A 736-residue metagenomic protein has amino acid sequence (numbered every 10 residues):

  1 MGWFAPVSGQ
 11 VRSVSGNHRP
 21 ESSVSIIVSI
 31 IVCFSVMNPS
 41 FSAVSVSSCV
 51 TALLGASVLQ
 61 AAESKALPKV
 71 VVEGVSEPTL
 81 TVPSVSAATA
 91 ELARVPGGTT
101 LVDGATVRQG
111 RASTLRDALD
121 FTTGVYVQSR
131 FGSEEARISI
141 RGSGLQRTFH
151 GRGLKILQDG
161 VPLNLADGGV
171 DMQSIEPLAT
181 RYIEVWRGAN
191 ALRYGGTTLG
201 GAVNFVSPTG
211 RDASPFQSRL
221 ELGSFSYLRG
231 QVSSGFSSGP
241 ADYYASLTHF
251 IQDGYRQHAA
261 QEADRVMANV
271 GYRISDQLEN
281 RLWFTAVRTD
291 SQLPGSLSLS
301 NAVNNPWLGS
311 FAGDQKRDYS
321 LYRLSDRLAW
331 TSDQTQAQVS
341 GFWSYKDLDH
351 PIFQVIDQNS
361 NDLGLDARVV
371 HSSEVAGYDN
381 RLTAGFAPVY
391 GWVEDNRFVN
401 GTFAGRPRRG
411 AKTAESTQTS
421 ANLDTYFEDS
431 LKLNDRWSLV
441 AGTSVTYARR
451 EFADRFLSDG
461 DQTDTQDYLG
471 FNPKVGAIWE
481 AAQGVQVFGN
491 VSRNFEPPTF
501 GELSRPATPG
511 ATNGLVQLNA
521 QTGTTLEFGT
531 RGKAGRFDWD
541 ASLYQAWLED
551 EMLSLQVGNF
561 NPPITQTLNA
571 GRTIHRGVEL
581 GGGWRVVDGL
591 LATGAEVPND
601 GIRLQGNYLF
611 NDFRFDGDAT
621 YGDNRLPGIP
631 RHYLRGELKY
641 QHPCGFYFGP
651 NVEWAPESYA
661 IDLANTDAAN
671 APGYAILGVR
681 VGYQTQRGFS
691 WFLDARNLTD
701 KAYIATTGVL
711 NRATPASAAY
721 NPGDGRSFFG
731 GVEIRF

Functional and structural regions predicted by a protein language model:
A88, P96-T99, R116-V161: Extracytoplasmic beta-strand/coil segments of soluble accessory domains associated with Gram-negative outer-membrane
L145, L154, V161-R187: Short acidic/polar hinge/loop motifs at secondary-structure boundaries that mediate gating or recognition
P215, L222-I251, R256-P294, K316-W330 (+7 more regions): Transmembrane beta-barrel wall of Gram-negative outer-membrane proteins
S275, T285, V375-Y390, S416-L548 (+2 more regions): Structural signature of Gram-negative outer-membrane beta-barrels, strongest in the C-terminal barrel of TonB-dependent
L278-V287, R317-L457, L590: Face-selective signature of the C-terminal outer-membrane beta-barrel domain
R327-S332, Q336-D349, E480, Q486-S492 (+4 more regions): Membrane-embedded beta-barrel scaffold of Gram-negative outer-membrane proteins
D435-L439, Y447-A448, D538, L543-W547 (+2 more regions): Gram-negative outer-membrane beta-barrel transporters
F495, E549, P598, I602 (+2 more regions): C-terminal beta-signal and adjacent terminal beta-strands/loops of Gram-negative outer-membrane beta-barrel proteins
